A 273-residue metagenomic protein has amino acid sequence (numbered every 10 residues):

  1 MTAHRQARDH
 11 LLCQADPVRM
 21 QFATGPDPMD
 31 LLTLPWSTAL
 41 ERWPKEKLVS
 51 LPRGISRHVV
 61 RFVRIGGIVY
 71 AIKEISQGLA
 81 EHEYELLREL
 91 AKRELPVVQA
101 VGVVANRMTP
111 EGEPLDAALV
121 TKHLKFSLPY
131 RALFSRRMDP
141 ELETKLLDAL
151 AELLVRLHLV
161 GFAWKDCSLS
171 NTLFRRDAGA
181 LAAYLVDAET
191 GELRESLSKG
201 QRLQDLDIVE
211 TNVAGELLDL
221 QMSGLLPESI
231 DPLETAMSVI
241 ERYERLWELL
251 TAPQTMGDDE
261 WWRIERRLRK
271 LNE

Functional and structural regions predicted by a protein language model:
M1-R19, E244-E273: Phosphate/pyrophosphate-binding loops and the adjoining catalytic core of nucleotide-dependent enzymes
M1-V49: Juxta-kinase regulatory segment immediately upstream of eukaryotic protein kinase catalytic domains
P28-T144, D148-K165, N212-S223: Conserved ATP-binding subdomain of kinase catalytic cores across diverse folds
K125, A178, E189: Short, flexible active-site-adjacent loop segments at beta-strand->alpha-helix junctions, enriched in small/polar
L142, W164, D177, L197 (+1 more regions): Short, contiguous, pocket-lining structural segments that sit at or immediately flank catalytic/ligand-binding sites
C167-F174: Hydrophobic residue at the +6 position relative to the catalytic HRD Asp in the kinase catalytic loop
F174-A180: Activation-loop N-terminal segment of eukaryotic-like protein kinases
L181-A252, M256-E260: C-lobe/activation-segment region of protein kinase-like
